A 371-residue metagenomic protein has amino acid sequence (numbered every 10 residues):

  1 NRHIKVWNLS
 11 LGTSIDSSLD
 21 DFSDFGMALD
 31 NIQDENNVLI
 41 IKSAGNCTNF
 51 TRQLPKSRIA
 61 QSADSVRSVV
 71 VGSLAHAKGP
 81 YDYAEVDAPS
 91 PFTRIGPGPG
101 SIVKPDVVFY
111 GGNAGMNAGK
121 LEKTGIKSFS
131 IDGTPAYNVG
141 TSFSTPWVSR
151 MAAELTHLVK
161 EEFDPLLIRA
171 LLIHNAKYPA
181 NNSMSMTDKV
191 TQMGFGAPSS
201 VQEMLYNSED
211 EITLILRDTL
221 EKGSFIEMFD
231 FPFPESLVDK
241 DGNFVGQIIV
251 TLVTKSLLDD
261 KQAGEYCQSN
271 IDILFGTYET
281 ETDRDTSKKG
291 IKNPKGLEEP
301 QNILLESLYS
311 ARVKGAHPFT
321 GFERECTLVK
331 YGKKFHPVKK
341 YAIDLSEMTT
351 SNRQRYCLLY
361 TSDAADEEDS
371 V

Functional and structural regions predicted by a protein language model:
N1, T51, Y81-A88, K104-P105 (+2 more regions): Extended charged low-complexity segments that act as oligomerization/scaffolding linkers
N1-S65, P135-V139, F143-T145: Substrate-binding/access-modulating region of protease and related hydrolase catalytic domains
R58-S149: Extracellular S/T/G-rich loop segment that most often corresponds to the catalytic His/Ser-adjacent loop
F109, S149-L158, H174: Short glycine/serine- and small hydrophobic-enriched flexible loop segments
V159-M184: An often Trp-containing, charged/polar helix-loop segment at the C-terminal end of enzyme catalytic cores
K189-E281: Secreted peptidase-domain scaffold signal
Q247-G321: Extended low-complexity, serine/threonine- and proline-enriched intrinsically disordered segments
Y360-D369: Single conserved hydrophobic/aromatic residue that forms the stacking wall/gate of nucleotide- or nucleobase-binding
